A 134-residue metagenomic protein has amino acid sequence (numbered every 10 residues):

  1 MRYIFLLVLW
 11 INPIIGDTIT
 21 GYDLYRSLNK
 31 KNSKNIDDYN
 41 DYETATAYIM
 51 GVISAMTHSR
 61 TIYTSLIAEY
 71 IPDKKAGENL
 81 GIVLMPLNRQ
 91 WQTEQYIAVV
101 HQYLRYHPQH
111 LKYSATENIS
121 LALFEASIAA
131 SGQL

Functional and structural regions predicted by a protein language model:
Y3-N12: Sec-dependent N-terminal signal peptides
N12-T18: Sec/Tat signal peptide C-region and signal peptidase I cleavage site
T18-V99: Short N-proximal segments of mature Sec-exported proteins
I49-I53, T57, H101, R105 (+3 more regions): Amphipathic alpha-helical core segments of compact helical bundles
P86-R89, A98-Q109, A115: Acidic, glycine-rich flexible loop segments
L111-L134: C-terminal partner/receptor-binding element of secreted or periplasmic proteins
